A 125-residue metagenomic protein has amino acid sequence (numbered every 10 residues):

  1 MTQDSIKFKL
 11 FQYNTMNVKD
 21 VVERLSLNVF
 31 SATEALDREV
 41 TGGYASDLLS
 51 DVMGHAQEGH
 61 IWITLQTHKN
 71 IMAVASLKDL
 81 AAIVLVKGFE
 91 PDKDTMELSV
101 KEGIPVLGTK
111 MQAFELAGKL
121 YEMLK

Functional and structural regions predicted by a protein language model:
M1-T15: N-terminal amphipathic/basic-hydrophobic helices that include classical n-h-c signal peptides and signal-anchor
I6-K9, E23, A75: Intrinsic-disorder/low-complexity peptide segments enriched for small residues
F8-F11, F30, F89, F114: Phenylalanine-focused residue identity feature
F11-H55, K119: Conserved catalytic and cofactor-binding micro-motifs that handle phosphate-bearing ligands or nucleotide cofactors
D37-R38, L48-I61, L65-K125: Feature captures the catalytic cores and cofactor-binding loops of soluble hydro-lyases/lyases that act on carboxylate
